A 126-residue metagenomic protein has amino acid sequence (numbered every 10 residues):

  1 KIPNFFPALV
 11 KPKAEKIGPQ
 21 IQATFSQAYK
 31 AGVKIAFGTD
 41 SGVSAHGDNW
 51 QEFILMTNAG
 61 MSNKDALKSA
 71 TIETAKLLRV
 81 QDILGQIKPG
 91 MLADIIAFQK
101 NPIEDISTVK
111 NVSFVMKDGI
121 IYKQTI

Functional and structural regions predicted by a protein language model:
K1-L9: Metal-coordinating catalytic core of metallo-dependent amide/deamination hydrolases
A8-L9, K13-N101: His/Asp/Glu-enriched, well-ordered alpha-helical/loop segment that forms or immediately abuts the divalent-metal
E104: Small/polar (Gly/Ser/Thr/Ala-rich) solvent-exposed segments that form structured loops/beta-strands/short helices used
V115: Short aromatic-centered micro-motifs
